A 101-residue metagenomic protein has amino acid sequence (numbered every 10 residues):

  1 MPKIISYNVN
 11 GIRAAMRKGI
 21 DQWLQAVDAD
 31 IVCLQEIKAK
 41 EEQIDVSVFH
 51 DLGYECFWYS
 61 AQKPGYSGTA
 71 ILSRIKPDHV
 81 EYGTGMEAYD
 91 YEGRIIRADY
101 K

Functional and structural regions predicted by a protein language model:
M1-D51, Y66-S67, Y82: N-terminal, active-site-proximal structural segment of metallo-dependent hydrolase catalytic domains
K38, V46-K101: Structured beta-strand-rich core segments of catalytic domains in phosphoester-bond hydrolases
